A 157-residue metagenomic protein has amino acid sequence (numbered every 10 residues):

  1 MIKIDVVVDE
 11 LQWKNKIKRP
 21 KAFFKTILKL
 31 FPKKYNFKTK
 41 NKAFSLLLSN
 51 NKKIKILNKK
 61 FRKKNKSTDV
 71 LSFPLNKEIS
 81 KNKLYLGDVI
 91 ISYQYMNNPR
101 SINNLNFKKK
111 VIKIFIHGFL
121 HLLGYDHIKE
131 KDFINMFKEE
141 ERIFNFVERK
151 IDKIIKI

Functional and structural regions predicted by a protein language model:
M1-I112, L122-I157: An acidic/histidine-cluster motif and surrounding catalytic segment that typifies divalent-metal-assisted enzyme active
